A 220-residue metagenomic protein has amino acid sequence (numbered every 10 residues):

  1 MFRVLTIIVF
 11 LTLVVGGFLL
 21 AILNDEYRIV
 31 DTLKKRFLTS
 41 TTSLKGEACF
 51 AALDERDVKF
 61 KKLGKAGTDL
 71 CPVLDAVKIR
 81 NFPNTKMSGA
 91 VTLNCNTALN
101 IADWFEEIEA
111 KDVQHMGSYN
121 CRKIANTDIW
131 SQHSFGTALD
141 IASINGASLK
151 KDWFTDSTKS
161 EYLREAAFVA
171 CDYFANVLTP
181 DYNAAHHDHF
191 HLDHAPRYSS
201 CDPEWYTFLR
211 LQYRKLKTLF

Functional and structural regions predicted by a protein language model:
M1, G89-T92, F154: Short coil/turn segments at secondary-structure junctions
M1-L13: N-terminal Sec-pathway targeting helices
V14-T32: Membrane-interface motif at the C-terminal end of an N-terminal transmembrane signal
I22, K61, A66-V77, Q114 (+1 more regions): Catalytic cores and adjacent binding grooves of peptidoglycan-active enzymes
K35-H115: Active-site acidic/histidine clusters and adjacent loop/turn architecture that either coordinate catalytic ions
P83-T85, Y119, Y198: Residues that cap or initiate secondary-structure elements
N120-I124: Short, solvent-exposed loop/turn segments at secondary-structure junctions
